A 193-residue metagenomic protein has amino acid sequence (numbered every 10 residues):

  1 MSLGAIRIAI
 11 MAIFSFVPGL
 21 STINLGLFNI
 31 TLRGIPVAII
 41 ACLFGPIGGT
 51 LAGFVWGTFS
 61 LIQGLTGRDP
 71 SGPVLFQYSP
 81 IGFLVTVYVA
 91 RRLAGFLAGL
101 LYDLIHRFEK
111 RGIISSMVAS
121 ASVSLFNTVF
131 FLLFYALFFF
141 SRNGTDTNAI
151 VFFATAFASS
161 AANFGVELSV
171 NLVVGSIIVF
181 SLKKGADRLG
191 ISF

Functional and structural regions predicted by a protein language model:
M1-F193: Loop-helix junctions at membrane interfaces
